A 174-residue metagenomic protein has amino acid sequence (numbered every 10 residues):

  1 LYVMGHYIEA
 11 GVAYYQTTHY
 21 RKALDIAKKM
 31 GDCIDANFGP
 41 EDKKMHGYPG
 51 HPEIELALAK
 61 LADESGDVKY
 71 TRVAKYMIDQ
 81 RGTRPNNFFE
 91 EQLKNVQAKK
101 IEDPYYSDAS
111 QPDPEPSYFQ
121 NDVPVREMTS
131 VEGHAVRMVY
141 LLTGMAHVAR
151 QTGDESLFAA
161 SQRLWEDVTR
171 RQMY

Functional and structural regions predicted by a protein language model:
L1-Y174: Glycan-recognition and catalytic cores of secretory/periplasmic carbohydrate-active enzymes
